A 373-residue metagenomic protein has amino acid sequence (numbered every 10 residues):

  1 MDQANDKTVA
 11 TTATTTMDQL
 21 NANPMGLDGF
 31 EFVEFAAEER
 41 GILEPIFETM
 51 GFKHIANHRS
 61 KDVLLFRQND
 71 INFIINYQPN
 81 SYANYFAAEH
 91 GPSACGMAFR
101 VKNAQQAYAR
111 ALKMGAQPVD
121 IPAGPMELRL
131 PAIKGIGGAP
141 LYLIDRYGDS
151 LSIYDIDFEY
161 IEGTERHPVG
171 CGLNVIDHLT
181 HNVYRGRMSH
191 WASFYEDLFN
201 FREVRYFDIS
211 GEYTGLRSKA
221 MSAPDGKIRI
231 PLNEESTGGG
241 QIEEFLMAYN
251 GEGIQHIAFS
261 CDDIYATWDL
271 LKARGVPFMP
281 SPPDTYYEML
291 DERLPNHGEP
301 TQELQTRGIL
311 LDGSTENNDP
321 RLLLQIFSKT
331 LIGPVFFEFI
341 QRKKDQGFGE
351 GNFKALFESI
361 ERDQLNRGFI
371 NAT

Functional and structural regions predicted by a protein language model:
D2-Y160, H178, R185, Q325: An N-terminus-focused feature that recognizes amino-terminal "leader" regions
T8-T15, P24, H256-T373: C-terminal functional regions that serve as terminal interaction/effector modules
N21, N84-F86, E165-V169, E243-L246: Short beta-strand/turn micro-motifs at beta-sheet edges
L27-E38, I161-R229, G238-G239, A248-D284 (+2 more regions): Surface-exposed interaction/gating patches
A37-S60, Q68-D70, K102-V119, R187-S193 (+4 more regions): Extended intrinsically disordered, low-complexity coil regions enriched in Ser, Thr, Gly, Ala and often Pro
G41, K61-L64, Y82, E127 (+8 more regions): Flexible loop/turn segments at secondary-structure boundaries
N57, N69, N76, I121 (+11 more regions): Generic beta-strand/beta-sheet core signal
A94-M97, A107-Y108, L112-G211, K219 (+1 more regions): Extended catalytic-interface subdomain
